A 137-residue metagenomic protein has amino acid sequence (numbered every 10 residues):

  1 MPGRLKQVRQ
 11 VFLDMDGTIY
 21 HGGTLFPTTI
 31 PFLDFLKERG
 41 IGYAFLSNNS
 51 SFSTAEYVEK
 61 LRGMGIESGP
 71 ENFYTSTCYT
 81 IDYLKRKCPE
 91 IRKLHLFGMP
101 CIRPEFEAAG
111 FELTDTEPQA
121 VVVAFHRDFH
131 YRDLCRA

Functional and structural regions predicted by a protein language model:
M1-M15, I19-A137: HAD-like aspartate-dependent phosphatase fold
